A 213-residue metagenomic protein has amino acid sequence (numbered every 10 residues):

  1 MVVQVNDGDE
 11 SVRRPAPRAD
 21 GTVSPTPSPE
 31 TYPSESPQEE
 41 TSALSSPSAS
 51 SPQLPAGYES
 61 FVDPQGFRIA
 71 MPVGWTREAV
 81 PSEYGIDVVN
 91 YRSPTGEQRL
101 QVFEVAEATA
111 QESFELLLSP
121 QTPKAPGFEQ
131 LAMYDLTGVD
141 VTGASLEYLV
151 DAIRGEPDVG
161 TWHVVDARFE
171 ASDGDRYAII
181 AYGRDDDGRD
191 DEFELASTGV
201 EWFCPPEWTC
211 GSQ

Functional and structural regions predicted by a protein language model:
M1-G85, A181-Q213: N-terminal targeting sequences that direct proteins away from the cytosol to non-cytosolic compartments
E35-S48, A110-P123, D173, I179: Short N-terminal helix-initiation segments at or just after the protein's N-terminus
T41-G57, R92-R99, Q121-L136: Short, charge-rich amphipathic segments
V62-L116: Secretory pathway targeting signatures of secreted, lumenal, and periplasmic proteins
G74, S93-E97, V141, E170-R176 (+1 more regions): Short, solvent-exposed coil/turn segments at beta-strand boundaries
T95-V102, A110, I153-G160, D187-R189: Short, surface-exposed beta-strand/loop "edge" segments at domain boundaries and coil↔beta transitions
V102, G174-R184: Short, well-ordered beta-strand elements
Q121-G174, R189-D191, W208-Q213: Signature of long, low-cysteine stretches enriched in small and polar/charged residues
